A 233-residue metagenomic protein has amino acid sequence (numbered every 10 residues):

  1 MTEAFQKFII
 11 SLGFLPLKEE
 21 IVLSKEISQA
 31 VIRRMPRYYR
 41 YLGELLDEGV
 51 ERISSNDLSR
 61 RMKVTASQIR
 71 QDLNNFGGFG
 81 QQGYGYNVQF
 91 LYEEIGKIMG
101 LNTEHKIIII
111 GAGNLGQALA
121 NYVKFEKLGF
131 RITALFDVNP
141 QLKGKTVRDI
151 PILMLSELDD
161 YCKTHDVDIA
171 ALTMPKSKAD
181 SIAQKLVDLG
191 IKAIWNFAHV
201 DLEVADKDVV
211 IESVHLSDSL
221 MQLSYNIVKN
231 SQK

Functional and structural regions predicted by a protein language model:
E3-E51: Extreme N-terminal segment that seeds HTH/winged-HTH DNA-binding domains in transcriptional regulators
G43-D47, I150-K233: Phosphate-bearing ligand-interacting subdomains that bind or position ATP/ADP/UDP/GDP/NAD(P) or nucleotide-linked
R52, N56, R61-E104: HTH-adjacent hinge/linker in prokaryotic transcriptional regulators
A112: Glycine-rich Rossmann-fold phosphate-binding loop(s) that bind the pyrophosphate of adenine dinucleotide cofactors
L115: Hydrophobic/small residue at the entry helix of a nucleotide-binding pocket
L128-R148: NAD(P)-binding Rossmann-fold cofactor-contacting core
